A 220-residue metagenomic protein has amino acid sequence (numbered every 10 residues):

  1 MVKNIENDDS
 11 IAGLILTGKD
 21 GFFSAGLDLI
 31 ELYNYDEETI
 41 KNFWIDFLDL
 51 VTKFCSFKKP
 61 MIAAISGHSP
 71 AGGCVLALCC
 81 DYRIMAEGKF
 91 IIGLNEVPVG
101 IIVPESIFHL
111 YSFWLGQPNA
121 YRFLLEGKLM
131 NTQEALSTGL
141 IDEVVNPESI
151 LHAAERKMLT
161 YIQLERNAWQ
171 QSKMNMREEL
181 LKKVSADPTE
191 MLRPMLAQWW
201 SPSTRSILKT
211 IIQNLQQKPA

Functional and structural regions predicted by a protein language model:
M1-Y35, K53-A63, A86-F90: A structural preference for short, pocket-lining loop segments at secondary-structure junctions
N34-I45: A short acidic, glycine-rich active-site loop that binds or catalyzes chemistry on phosphate/adenosine moieties
V51-V99: Glycine-rich beta-to-alpha active-site loop
Y82, R122, E126-K128, E134 (+2 more regions): Well-ordered beta-strand positions
M85-F90, I141-D187, L215-P219: C-terminal long alpha-helix characteristic of the crotonase
I107-P118: Hydrophobic, secondary-structure "cap" segments at the distal end of domains
